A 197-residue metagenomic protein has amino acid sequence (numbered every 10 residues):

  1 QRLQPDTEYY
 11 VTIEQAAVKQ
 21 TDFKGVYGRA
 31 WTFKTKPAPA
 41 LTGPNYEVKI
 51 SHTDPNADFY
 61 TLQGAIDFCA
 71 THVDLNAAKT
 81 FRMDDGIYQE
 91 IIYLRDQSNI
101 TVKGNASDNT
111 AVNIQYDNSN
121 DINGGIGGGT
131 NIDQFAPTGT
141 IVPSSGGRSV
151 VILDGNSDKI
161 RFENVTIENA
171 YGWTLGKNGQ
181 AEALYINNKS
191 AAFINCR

Functional and structural regions predicted by a protein language model:
Q4-P5, E14-T42: Acidic, Ser/Thr/Gly/Pro-rich low-complexity segments and short DxT(G/T)-type signature motifs
P5-D6, D85: Surface-exposed loops/turns
A30-G64: Right-handed parallel beta-helix/beta-solenoid
E47, I91, V150, T174 (+1 more regions): Structural detector of coil-to-beta-strand junctions
D54-I66, V73-T101, N105-V112: N-terminal extracellular ligand-recognition/capping segment immediately after the signal peptide
D54-P55, N99-N178: Right-handed parallel beta-helix/beta-spiral solenoid domain characteristic of secreted/periplasmic
F68, D84, R95, K103-N105 (+5 more regions): Feature marks extracellular polysaccharide-active and adherence modules
